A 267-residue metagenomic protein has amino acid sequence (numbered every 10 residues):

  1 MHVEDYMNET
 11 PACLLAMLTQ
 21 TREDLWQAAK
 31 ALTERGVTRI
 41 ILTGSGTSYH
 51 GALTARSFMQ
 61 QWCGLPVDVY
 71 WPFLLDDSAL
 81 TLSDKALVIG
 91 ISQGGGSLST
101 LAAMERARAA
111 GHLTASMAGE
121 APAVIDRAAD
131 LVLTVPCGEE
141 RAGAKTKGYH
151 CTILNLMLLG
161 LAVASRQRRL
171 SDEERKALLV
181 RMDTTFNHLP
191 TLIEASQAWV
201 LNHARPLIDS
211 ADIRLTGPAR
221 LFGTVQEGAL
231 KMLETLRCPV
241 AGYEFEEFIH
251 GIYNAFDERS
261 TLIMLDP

Functional and structural regions predicted by a protein language model:
M1-T38, E194-S196: An N-terminal, well-structured beta->alpha segment
E4, R169-E174, A198-A204, Y243: Flexible, glycine/charged-enriched surface loops at secondary-structure junctions
L18-Q20, D24-K30, G44, R181-R214: Cofactor-pocket helix-loop regions in the catalytic cores of large enzyme subunits
L18-T19, G51-A55, V225-E227: Short, glycine/acidic-enriched capping/hinge loops at junctions between secondary-structure elements
Q20-W26, D68-L74, T114-A115, A195-A198 (+1 more regions): Short gly/ser/thr-rich secondary-structure transition/capping motifs
D24, T33-T184, P218, Y253-F256 (+1 more regions): Glycine-rich phosphate-binding loops that contact phosphosugars or nucleotide phosphates
I208-P267: Acidic catalytic cores of enzymes that act on phosphate-bearing nucleotides/polynucleotides
